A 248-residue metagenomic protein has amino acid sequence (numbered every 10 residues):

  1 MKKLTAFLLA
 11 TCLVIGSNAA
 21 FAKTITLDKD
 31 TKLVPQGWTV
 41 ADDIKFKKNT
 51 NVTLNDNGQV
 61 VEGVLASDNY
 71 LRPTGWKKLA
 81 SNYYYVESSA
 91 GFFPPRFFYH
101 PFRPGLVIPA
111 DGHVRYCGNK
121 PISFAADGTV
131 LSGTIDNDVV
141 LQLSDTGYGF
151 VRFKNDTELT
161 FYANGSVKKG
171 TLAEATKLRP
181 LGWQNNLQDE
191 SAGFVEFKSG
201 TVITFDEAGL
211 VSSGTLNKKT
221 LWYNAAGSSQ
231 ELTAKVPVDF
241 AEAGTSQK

Functional and structural regions predicted by a protein language model:
M1-L4: Positively charged n-region of N-terminal signal peptides that target proteins for export
L13-F21: C-terminal segment of classical bacterial N-terminal signal peptides
F21-K248: Glycine/tyrosine- and acidic-biased, solvent-exposed loop/turn segments at the edges of beta-strands
